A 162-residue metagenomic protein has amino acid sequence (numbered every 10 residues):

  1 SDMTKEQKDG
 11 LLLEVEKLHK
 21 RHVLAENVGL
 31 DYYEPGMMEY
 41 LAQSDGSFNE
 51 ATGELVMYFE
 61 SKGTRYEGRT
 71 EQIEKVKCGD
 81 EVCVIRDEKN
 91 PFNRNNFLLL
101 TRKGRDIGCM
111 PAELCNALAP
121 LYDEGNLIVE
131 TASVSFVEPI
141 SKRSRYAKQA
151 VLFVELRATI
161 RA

Functional and structural regions predicted by a protein language model:
S1-A162: Conserved active-site motif detector
